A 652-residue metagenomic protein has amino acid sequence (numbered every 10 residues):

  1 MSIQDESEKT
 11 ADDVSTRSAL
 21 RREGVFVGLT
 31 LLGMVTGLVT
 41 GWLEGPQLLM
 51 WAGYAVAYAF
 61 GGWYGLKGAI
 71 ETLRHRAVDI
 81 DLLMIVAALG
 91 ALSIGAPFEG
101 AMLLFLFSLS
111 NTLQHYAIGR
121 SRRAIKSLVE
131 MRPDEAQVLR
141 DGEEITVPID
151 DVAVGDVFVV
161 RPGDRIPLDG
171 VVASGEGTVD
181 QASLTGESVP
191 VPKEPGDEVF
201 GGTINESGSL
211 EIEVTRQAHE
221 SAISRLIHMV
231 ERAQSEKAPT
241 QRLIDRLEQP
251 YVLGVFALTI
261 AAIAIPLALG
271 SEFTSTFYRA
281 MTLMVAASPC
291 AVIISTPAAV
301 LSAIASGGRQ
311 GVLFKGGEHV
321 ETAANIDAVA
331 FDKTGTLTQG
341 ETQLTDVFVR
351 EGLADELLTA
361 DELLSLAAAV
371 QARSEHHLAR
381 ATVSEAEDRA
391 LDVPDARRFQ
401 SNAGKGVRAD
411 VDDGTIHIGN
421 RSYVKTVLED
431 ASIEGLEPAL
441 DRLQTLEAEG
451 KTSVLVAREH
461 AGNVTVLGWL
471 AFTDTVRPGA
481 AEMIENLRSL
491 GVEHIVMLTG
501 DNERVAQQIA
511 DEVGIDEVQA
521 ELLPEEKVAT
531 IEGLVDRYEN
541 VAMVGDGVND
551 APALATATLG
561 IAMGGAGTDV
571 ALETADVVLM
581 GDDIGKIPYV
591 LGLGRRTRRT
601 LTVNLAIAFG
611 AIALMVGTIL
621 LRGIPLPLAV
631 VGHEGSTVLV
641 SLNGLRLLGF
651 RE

Functional and structural regions predicted by a protein language model:
S2-S18, G37-G41, W51-E135, L139 (+7 more regions): Actuator/coupling domain of P-type ATPases
Q4-S7, V39-P46, L66-A69, R74 (+9 more regions): Membrane-embedded alpha-helical bundles of multi-pass transporters
S15-L29: N-terminal membrane topogenic signal
G28-L32, R242-G270, R279-S288, P297 (+1 more regions): Bilayer-spanning, highly hydrophobic alpha-helical transmembrane segments
A69, A96, A117, A136 (+27 more regions): Residue-level signature of catalytic and energy-coupling elements of molecular machines, predominantly ATP/GTP-dependent
L83-I85, R120-R122, D134, L184 (+6 more regions): Conserved catalytic phosphorylation-site environment of P-type ATPases
A136, D156, L168-D169, G175 (+13 more regions): Conserved cytosolic headpiece of P-type ATPases
G317-N549, A555-L559, G592-R595: Cytosolic catalytic headpiece
